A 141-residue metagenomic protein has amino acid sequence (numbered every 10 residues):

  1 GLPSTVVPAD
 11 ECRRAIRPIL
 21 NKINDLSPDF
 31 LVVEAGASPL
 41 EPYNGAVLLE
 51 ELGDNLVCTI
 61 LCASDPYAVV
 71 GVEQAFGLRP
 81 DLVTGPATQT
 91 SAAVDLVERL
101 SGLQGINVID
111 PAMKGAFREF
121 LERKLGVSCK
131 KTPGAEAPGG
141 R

Functional and structural regions predicted by a protein language model:
G1-P8: P-loop NTPase switch/communication element
E11-K22, F30, A35-F117: Conserved catalytic-core segment of NTP-binding enzymes
L26: Active-site charged/polar residues at nucleotide-handling catalytic sites that mediate phosphoryl, nucleotidyl
A112-P133: C-terminal helix of von Willebrand factor
T132-G134, P138-G140: Intrinsically disordered, low-complexity segments enriched in serine/proline and basic residues
